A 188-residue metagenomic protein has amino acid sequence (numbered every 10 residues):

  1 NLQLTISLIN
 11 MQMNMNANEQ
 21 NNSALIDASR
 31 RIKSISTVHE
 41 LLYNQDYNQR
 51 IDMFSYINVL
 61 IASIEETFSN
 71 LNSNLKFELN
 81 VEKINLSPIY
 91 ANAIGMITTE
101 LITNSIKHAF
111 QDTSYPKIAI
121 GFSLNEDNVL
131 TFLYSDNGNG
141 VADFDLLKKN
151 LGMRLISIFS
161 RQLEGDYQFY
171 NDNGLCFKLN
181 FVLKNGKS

Functional and structural regions predicted by a protein language model:
L2-T37, L42-S55: Histidine phosphotransfer helical core of two-component systems
A17, Q49-I51, S69-I102, I106-K117: Conserved short strand/loop->alpha-helix "switch" segment adjacent to the catalytic nucleotide/phosphoryl-transfer site
Y115-N128: Short beta-strand/loop element within the Bergerat-fold HATPase_c
K117, G140, D172-K178: Glycine-rich nucleotide-binding loop
N128-M153: Glycine-rich/acidic phosphate-handling loop/turn and adjacent ATP-lid/helix of nucleotide-binding kinase/ATPase domains
L133, L175-N185: Short C-terminal beta-strand
L163-N171: Glycine-rich ATP-binding loops of the HATPase_c
